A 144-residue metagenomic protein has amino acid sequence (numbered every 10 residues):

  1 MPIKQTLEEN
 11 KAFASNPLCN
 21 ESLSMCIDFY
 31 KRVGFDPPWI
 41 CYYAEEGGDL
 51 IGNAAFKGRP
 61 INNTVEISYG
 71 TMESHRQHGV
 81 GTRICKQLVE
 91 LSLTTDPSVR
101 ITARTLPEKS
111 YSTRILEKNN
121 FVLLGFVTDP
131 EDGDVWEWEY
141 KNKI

Functional and structural regions predicted by a protein language model:
M1-A14, D28-F29, D36-I144: Acyl-donor (CoA/ACP) binding surface of acyl/acetyltransferases
P17-M25: Short, positively charged
